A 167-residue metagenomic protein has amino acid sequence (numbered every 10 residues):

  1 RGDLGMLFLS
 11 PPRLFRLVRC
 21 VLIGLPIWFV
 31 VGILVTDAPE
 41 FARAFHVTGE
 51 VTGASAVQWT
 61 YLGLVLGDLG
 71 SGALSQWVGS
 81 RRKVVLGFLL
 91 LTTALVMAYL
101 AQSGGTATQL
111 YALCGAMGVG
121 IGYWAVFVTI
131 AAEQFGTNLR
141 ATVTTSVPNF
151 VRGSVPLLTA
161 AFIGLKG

Functional and structural regions predicted by a protein language model:
R1-L17: Juxtamembrane intracellular "pre-TM" segments in multi-pass secondary transporters
R13-L69, V155-T159: Extracytoplasmic gate region of multi-pass secondary transporters
A38, G122-F135: Intracellular juxtamembrane helix-capping segments at the cytosolic ends of symmetry-related transmembrane helices
A42-R43, L74-S75, F162-G167: Interfacial helix-cap and linker-helix signal at transmembrane-aqueous boundaries of multi-pass secondary transporters
G67-S80: Helix-to-loop junctions at the C-terminal end of transmembrane segments in multipass secondary transporters
K83-A98: Structural signature of the two symmetry-related core transmembrane helices
A107-A125: Hydrophobic core of transmembrane alpha-helices in multi-pass small-molecule transporters, especially MFS/SLC-type
A132, T137-K166: A late C-terminal transmembrane helix in Major Facilitator Superfamily
